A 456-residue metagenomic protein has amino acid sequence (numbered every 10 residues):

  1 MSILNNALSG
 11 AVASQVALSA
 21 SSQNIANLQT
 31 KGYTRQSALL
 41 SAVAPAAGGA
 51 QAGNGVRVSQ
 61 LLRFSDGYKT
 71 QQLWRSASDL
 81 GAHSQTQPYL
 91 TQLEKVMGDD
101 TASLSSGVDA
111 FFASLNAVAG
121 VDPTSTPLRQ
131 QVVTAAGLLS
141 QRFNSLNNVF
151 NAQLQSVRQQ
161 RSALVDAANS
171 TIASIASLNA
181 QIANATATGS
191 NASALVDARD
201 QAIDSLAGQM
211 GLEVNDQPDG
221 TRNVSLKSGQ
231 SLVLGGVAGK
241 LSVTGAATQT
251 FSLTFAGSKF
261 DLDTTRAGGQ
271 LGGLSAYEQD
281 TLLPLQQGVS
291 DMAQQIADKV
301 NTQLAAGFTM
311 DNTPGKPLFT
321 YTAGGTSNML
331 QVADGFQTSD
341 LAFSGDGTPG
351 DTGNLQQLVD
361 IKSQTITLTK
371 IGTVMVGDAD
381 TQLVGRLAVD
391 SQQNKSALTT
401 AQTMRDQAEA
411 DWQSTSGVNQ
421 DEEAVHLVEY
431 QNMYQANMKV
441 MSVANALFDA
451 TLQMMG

Functional and structural regions predicted by a protein language model:
M1-G456: S/T-rich, low-complexity, solvent-exposed segments of bacterial secretion/appendage proteins
